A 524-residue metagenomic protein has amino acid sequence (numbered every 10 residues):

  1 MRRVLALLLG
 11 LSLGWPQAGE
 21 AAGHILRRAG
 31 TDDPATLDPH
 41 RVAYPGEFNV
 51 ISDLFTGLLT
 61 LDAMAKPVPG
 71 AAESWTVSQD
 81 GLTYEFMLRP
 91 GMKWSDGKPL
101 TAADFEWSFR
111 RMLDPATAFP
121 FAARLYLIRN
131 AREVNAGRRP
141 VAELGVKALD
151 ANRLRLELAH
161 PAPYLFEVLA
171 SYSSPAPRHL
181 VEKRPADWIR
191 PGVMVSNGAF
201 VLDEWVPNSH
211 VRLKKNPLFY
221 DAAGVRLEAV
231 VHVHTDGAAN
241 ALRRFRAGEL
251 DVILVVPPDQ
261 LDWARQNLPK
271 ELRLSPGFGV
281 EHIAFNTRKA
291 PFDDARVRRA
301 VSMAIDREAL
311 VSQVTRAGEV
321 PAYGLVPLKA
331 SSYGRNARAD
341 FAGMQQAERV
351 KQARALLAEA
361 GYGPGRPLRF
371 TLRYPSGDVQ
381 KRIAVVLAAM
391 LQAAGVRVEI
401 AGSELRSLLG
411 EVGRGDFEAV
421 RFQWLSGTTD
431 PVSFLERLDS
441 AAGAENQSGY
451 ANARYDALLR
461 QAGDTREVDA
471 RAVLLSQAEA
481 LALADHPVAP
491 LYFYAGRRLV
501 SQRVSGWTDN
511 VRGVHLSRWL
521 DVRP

Functional and structural regions predicted by a protein language model:
R28, P207, R354, A358-S426 (+1 more regions): Ligand/substrate-recognition segments at binding pockets and active sites
A29-Q79, R110, T117, V193-N197: N-terminal lobe/hinge region of extracytoplasmic solute-binding protein
S74-R124, R155, R244-A247, P291-D293: Aromatic- and charge-enriched surface segment that lines or borders ligand/interaction sites
A131, G137-K147, N152, L158-V225 (+4 more regions): Gly/Pro-rich hinge or "lid" segments in bacterial periplasmic/extracellular proteins
V146, V311-S312, Q346, E399-L408 (+3 more regions): Extracytoplasmic/peripheral linker and loop segments enriched in polar/acidic and small residues with frequent Thr/Pro
W188, P217-W263, R397-E399: Ligand-site clamp/hinge motif
P321-E359, V379-R382: Structural transition elements
R498-P524: Long beta-strand-rich cores associated with HINT superfamily self-processing modules
